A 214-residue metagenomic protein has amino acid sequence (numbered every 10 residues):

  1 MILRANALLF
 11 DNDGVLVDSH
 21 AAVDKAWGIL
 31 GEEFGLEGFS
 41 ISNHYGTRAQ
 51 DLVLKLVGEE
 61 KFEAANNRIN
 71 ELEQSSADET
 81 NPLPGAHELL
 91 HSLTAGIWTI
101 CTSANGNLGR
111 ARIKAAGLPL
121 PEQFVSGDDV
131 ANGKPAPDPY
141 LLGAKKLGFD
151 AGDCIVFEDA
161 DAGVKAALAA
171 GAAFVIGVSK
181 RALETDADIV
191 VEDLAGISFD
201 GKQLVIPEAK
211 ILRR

Functional and structural regions predicted by a protein language model:
M1-N6, A104-R214: Asp-based, Mg2+/Mn2+-dependent phosphohydrolase catalytic module
I2-T94, N105-R110, L118-P119: N-terminal helical cap/lid subdomain that shapes the substrate entry/recognition surface in HAD-like hydrolases
V15-L16, D78, W98, D128-D129 (+1 more regions): A generic structural signal for short
D18-S19, Y45, I100-C101, E158 (+1 more regions): Small/polar loops that bind or transfer phosphate-bearing groups
P82, C101, N132: Residue-level marker of regulatory loop/turn positions in helix-turn-helix DNA-binding domains and in histidine
H91-I97, G148-A151: Short, surface-exposed connector motifs at secondary-structure boundaries
I97-T99, F174: Proline-centered loop/turn at the N-terminus of a beta-strand
